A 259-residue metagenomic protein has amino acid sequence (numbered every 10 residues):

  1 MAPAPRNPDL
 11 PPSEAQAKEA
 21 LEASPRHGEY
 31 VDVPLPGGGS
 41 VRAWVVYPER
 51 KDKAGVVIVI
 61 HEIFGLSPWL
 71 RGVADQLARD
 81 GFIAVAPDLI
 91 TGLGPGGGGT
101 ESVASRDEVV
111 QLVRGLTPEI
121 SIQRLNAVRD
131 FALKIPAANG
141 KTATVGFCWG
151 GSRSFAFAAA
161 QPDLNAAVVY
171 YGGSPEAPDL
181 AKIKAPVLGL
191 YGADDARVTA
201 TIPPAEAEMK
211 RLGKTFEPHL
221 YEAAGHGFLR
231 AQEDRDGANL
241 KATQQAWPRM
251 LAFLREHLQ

Functional and structural regions predicted by a protein language model:
M1-R26, L258: N-terminal targeting or regulatory segments adjacent to alpha/beta-hydrolase or S9 domains
L10, L21-E22, Y30-L133, R230-E233: Serine-hydrolase catalytic machinery in alpha/beta-hydrolase-like enzymes
L89-L93, G173, A224: Short beta-to-alpha linker loops that shape the active-site pocket of alpha/beta-hydrolase fold enzymes
L125-K184: Primarily recognizes the serine-hydrolase "nucleophile elbow" in alpha/beta-hydrolase and SGNH/GDSL folds
L125-R129, I202, L251: Generic structural signal for well-ordered alpha-helices, preferentially at hydrophobic/aromatic core positions
I183, G189-Y191: Short beta-strand/loop motif that positions the catalytic acidic residue of the alpha/beta-hydrolase fold
D194-T199: Acidic catalytic loop of the alpha/beta-hydrolase fold
K210, T215-Q259: C-terminal catalytic histidine-bearing segment of alpha/beta-hydrolase fold enzymes
